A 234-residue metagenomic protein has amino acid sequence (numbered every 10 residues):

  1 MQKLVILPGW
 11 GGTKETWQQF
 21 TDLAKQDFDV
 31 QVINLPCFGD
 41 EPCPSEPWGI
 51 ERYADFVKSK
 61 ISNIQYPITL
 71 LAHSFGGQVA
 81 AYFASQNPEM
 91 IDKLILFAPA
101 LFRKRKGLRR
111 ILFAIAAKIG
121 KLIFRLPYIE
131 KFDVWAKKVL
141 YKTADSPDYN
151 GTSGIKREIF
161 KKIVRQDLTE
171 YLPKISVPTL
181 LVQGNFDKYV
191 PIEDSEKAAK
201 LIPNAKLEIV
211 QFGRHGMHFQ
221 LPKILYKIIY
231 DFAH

Functional and structural regions predicted by a protein language model:
M1-D40: Conserved HGGG/HGGXW glycine-rich cap/lid loop of the alpha/beta-hydrolase fold
Q31-L71, F219, K223-K227: Active-site loop/oxyanion-hole signature of alpha/beta-hydrolase fold enzymes
A72-A80: Gly/Ala-rich beta-loop-alpha elbow adjacent to hydrolase catalytic centers
A81-S85, I91-R125: Flexible "cap/lid" loop of the alpha/beta hydrolase fold
L122-S176: Conserved alpha/beta-hydrolase catalytic His-Asp/Glu region
K174-I175, L181-Q183, D187: Short beta-strand/loop motif that positions the catalytic acidic residue of the alpha/beta-hydrolase fold
K188-D194: Conserved alpha/beta-hydrolase "acid-adjacent" motif
A205-K206, V210-H234: Catalytic active-site module of serine/aspartate enzymes centered on a nucleophile-bearing elbow/loop
